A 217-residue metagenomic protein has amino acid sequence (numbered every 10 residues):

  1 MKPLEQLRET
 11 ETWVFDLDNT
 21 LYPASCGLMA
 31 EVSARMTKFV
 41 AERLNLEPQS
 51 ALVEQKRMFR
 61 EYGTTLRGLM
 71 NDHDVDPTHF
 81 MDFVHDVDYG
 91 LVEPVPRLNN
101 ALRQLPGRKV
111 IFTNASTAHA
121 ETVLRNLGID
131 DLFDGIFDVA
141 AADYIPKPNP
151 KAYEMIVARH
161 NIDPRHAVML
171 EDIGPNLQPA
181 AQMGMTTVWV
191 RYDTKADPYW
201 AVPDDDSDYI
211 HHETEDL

Functional and structural regions predicted by a protein language model:
M1-T10, R103, S116-T117, E121-L217: Asp-based, Mg2+/Mn2+-dependent phosphohydrolase catalytic module
P3-F15, T20-N99, A118: N-terminal helical cap/lid subdomain that shapes the substrate entry/recognition surface in HAD-like hydrolases
L21-P23, S50-V53, D86-V87, P106 (+3 more regions): A short, structure-level motif marking secondary-structure boundaries and short turns
P23, I111-T113, W189: Hydrophobic residues in well-ordered beta-strands that form the structural core
V32, M36, V40, F112 (+2 more regions): Conserved short hydrophobic patches within well-ordered secondary structure
L46, V75, G107, I162 (+1 more regions): Short glycine/serine/threonine/alanine-rich loop segments
P94, F112, I145: Residue-level marker of regulatory loop/turn positions in helix-turn-helix DNA-binding domains and in histidine
N100-G107: Alpha-helix C-terminal capping segments
